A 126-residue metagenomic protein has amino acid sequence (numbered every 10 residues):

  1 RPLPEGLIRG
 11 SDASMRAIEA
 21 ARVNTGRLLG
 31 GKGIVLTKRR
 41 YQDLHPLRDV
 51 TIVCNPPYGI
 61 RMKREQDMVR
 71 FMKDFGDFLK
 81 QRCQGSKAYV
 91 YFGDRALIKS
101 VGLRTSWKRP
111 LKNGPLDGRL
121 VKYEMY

Functional and structural regions predicted by a protein language model:
R1-Y126: Class I S-adenosyl-L-methionine-dependent methyltransferase catalytic core
